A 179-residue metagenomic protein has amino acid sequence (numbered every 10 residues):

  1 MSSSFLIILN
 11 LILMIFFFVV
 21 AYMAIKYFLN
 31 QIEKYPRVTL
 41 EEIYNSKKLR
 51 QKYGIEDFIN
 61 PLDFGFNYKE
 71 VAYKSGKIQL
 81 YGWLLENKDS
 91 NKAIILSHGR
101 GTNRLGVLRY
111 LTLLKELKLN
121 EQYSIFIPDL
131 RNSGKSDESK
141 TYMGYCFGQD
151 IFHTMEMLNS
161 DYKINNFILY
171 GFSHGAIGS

Functional and structural regions predicted by a protein language model:
S4-F5, N10-A72: An N-terminal hydrophobic leader/cap segment in hydrolases
S75-E86: A short loop-to-beta-strand scaffold at the N-terminal edge of the catalytic core in hydrolase folds
N91-G99: Short beta-strand element of the alpha/beta-hydrolase
R100-L114: The serine-hydrolase catalytic nucleophile loop
K115-D137: Conserved alpha/beta-hydrolase
T141-Y162: Alpha/beta-hydrolase active-site loop
Y162-S173: Alpha/beta-hydrolase fold nucleophile elbow
G178-S179: Hydrolases whose catalytic domains are alpha/beta-hydrolase-1, hotdog thioesterase, or metallo-beta-lactamase-like
